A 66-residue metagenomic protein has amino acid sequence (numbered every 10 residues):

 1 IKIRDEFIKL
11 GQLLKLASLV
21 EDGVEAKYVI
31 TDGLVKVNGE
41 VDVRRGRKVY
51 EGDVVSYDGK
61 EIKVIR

Functional and structural regions predicted by a protein language model:
I1-I8: A detector for short, charged/polar N-terminal pre-domain segments
K9-E51: A basic, amphipathic helix-loop patch mediating RNA/tRNA/ribosome contacts
V54-R66: A positively charged, amphipathic N-terminal helix/segment that binds anionic biomolecules
